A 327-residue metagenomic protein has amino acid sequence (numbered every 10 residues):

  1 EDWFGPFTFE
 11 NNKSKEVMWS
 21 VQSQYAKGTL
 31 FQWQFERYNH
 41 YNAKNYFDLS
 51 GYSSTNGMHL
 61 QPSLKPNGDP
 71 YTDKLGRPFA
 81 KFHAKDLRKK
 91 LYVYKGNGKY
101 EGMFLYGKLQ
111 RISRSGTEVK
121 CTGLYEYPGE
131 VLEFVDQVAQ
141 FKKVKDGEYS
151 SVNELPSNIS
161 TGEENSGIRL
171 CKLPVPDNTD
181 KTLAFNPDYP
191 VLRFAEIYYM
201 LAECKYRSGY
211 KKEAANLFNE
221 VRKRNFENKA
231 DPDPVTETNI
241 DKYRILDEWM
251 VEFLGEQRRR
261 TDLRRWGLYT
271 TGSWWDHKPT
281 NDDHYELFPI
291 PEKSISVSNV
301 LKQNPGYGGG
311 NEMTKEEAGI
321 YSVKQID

Functional and structural regions predicted by a protein language model:
E1-Q140: An aromatic- and glycine-enriched ligand-binding surface/loop that stacks and positions planar moieties
W3-G68, K181-V191, K205, A215-F218 (+2 more regions): Long, intrinsically disordered, low-complexity segments
L87, L91, K95-V221: C-terminal substrate/ligand-recognition segments
